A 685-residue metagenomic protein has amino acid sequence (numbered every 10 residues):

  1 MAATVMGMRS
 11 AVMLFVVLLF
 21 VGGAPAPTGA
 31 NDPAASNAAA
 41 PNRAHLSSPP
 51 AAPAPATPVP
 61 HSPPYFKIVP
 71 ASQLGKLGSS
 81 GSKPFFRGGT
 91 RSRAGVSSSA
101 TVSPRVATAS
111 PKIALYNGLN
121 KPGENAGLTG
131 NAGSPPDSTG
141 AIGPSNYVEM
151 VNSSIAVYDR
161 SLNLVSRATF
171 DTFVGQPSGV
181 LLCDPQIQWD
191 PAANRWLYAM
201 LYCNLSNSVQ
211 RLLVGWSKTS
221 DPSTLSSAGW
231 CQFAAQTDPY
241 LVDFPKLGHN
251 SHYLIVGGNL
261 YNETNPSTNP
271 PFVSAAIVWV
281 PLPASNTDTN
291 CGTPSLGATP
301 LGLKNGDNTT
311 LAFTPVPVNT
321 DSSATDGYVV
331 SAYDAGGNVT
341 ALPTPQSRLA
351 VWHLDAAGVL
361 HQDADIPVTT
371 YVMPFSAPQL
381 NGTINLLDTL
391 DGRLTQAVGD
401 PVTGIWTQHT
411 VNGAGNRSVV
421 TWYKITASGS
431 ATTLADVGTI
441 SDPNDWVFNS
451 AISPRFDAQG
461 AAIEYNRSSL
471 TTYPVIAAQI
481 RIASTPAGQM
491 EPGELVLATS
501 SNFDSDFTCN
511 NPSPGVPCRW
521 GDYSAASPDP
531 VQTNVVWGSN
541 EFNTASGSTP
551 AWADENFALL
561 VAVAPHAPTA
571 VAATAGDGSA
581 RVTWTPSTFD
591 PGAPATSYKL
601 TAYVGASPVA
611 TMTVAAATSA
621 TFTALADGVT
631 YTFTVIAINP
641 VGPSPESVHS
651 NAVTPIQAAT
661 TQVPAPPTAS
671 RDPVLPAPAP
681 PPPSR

Functional and structural regions predicted by a protein language model:
M1-M8: N-terminal secretory signal peptides that target proteins for export/translocation
A11-G22: Bacterial N-terminal signal peptides
F20-N31: Bacterial Sec-dependent signal peptides at the C-terminal "C-region" and cleavage site
N31-V563: C-terminal PAP-associated
V563-A595, D627, V641-S684: Pro/Thr/Ser/Gly-rich low-complexity, intrinsically disordered linker/stalk tracts
S597-L600: Short beta-strand elements bearing conserved aromatic residues within extracellular beta-rich modules
A610-A617: Short beta-strand segments within Ig-like beta-sandwich modules, predominantly Fibronectin type-III
A620-S644: Beta-strand-rich modules
